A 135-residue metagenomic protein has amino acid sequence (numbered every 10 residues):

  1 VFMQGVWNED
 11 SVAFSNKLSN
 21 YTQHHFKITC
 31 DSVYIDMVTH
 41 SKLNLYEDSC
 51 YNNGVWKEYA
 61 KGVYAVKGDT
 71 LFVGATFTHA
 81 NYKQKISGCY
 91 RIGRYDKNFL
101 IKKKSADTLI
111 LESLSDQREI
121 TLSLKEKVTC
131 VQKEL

Functional and structural regions predicted by a protein language model:
V1-A60, A65-K67, F72-L135: Lipid interaction determinants
